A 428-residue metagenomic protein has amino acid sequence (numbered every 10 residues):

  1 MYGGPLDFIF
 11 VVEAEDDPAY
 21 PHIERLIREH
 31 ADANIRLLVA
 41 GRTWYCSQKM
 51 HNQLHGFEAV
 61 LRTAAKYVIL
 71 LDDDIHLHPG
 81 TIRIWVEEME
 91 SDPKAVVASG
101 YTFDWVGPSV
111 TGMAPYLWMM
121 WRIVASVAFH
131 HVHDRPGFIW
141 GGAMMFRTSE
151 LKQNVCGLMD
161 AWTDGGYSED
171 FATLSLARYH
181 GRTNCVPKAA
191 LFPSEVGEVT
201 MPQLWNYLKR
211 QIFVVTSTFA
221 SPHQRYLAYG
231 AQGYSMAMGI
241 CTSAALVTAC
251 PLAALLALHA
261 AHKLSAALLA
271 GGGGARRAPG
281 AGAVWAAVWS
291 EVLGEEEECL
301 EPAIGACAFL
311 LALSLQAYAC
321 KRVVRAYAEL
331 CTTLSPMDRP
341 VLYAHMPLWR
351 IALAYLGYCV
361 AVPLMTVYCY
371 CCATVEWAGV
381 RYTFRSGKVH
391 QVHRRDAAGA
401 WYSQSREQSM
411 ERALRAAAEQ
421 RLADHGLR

Functional and structural regions predicted by a protein language model:
M1-L6: Short, acidic, metal-binding catalytic loop of nucleotide-sugar glycosyltransferases
V11-R28, R42-W44, I75: A conserved acidic beta->alpha catalytic loop
E24-A65, G80, I84-G165, W205-V215 (+1 more regions): Long helical/loop segments within the catalytic core of UDP-sugar-dependent glycosyltransferases, especially the large
A64-H76: Short beta-strand-to-loop acidic/aromatic patch adjacent to the donor-nucleotide binding site
I75-L77, F103-W105, F192-E195: A short, conserved beta-strand element in the Rossmann-like catalytic core that flanks the donor/metal-binding loop
F171-P193: Catalytic donor-sugar/metal-binding loop of nucleotide-sugar-dependent glycosyltransferases
K209-A228: Membrane interfacial helix-start motif at the N-side
G230-E376: Membrane-embedded multi-pass helical conduit in multi-pass membrane proteins, especially envelope-biosynthetic
